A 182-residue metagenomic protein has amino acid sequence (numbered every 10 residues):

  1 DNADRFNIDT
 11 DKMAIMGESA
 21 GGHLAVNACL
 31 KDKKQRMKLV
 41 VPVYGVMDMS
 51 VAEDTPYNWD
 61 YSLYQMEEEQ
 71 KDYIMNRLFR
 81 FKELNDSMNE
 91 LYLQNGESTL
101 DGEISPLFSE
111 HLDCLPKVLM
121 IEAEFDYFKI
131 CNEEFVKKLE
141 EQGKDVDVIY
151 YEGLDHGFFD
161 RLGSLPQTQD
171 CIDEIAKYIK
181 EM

Functional and structural regions predicted by a protein language model:
D1-M182: Alpha/beta-hydrolase superfamily serine-hydrolase fold, recognizing
